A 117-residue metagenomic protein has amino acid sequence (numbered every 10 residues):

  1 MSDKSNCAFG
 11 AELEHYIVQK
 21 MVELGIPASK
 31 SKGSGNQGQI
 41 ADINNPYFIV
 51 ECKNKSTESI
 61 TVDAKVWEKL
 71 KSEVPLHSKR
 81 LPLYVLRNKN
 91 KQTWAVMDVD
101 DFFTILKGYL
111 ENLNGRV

Functional and structural regions predicted by a protein language model:
M1-V117: Catalytic phosphate/metal-binding cores of nucleic-acid and nucleotide-processing enzymes, i.e., regions that mediate
